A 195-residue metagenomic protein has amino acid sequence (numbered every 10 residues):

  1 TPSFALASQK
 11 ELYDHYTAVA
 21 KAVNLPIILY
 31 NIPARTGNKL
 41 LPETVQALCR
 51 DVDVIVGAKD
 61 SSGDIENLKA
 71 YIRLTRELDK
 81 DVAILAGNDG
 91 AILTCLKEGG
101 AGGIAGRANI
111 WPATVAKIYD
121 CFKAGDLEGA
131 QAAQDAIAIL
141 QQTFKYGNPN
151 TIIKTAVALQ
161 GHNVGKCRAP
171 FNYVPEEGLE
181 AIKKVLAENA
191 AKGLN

Functional and structural regions predicted by a protein language model:
T1, L29, G37, V52 (+4 more regions): Generic secondary-structure boundary/loop-capping signal
T1-K39: Active-site beta->alpha loop and helix N-cap motifs at the rims of alpha/beta catalytic domains
E11-H15, T44, I152: Short, solvent-exposed amphipathic alpha-helices that sit in or adjacent to ligand/effector-binding or catalytic
D14, D53-V54, N148, E177: Generic structural microfeature
K21-A22, R35-K145: Catalytic alpha/beta core domains of metabolic enzymes, predominantly
R107, W111-N195: C-terminal alpha-helical cap/extension of soluble enzyme domains
